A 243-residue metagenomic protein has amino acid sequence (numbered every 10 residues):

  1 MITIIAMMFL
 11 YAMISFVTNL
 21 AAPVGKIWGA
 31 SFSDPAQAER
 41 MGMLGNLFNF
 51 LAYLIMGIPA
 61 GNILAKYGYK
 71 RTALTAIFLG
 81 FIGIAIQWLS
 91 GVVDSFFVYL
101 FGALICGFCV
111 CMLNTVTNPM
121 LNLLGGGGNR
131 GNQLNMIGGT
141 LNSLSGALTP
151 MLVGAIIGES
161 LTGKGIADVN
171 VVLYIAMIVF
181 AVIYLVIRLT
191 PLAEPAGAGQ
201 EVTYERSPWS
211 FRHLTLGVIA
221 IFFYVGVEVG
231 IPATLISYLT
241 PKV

Functional and structural regions predicted by a protein language model:
M1-F9, S95, S207-A220: Juxtamembrane cytosolic amphipathic helices that cap and anchor the N-termini of specific transmembrane helices
I2-A30, T117-N118, I231-L239: Extracytoplasmic
A21-P23, T149, P208-V243: Extracytoplasmic gate region of multi-pass secondary transporters
M43-N62: Central cavity-lining transmembrane alpha-helices of secondary-active solute carriers, predominantly the Major
F78-V93: C-terminal ends and interior cores of transmembrane alpha-helices in multi-pass membrane transporters/permeases
L100-T140: Cytoplasmic helix-loop-helix junction between adjacent transmembrane helices in 12-TM secondary transporters
G131-L189: Helix-loop-helix hairpin linking two adjacent transmembrane segments in secondary transporters
